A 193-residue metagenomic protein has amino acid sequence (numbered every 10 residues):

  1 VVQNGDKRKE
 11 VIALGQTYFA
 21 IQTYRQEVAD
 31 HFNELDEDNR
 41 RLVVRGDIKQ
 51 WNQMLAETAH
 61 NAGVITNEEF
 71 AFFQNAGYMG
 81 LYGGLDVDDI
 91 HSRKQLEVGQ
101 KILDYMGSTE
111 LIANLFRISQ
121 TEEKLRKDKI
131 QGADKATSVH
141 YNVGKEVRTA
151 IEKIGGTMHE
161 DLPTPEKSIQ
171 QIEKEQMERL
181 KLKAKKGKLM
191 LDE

Functional and structural regions predicted by a protein language model:
V1-E193: Positively charged, phosphate-engaging catalytic surfaces used for nucleic-acid and nucleotide handling
